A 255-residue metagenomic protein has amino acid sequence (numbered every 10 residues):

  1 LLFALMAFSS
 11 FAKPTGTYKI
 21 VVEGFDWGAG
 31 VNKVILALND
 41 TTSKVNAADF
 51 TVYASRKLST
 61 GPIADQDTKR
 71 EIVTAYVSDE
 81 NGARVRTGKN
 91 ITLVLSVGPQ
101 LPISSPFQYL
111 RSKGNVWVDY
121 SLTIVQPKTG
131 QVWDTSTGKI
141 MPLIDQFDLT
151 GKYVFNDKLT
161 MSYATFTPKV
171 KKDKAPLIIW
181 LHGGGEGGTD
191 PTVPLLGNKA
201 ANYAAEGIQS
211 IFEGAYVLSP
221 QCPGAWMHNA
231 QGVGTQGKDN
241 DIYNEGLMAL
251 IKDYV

Functional and structural regions predicted by a protein language model:
F3-F11: Hydrophobic h-region of N-terminal signal peptides that target proteins for export in Gram-negative bacteria
K13-I35, D49, S55-A175: A domain-start/cap signature at the N-terminus of enzymes
I35-T41: Short edge beta-strand/loop segments characteristic of extracellular beta-sandwich folds
S43-D49: Short, hydrophobic/aromatic beta-strand segments
Y163, L181-G183: Conserved beta-strand->loop/alpha-helix structural units within folded catalytic cores of enzymes with alpha/beta
F166-D173, G207-I211, D253-V255: Surface-exposed acidic, glycine-flexible loop patches that form ligand/cofactor-binding and adhesion interfaces
L177, G184-E245: Active-site machinery of serine-nucleophile hydrolases
E245-V255: Conserved acidic catalytic loop of the alpha/beta-hydrolase fold
